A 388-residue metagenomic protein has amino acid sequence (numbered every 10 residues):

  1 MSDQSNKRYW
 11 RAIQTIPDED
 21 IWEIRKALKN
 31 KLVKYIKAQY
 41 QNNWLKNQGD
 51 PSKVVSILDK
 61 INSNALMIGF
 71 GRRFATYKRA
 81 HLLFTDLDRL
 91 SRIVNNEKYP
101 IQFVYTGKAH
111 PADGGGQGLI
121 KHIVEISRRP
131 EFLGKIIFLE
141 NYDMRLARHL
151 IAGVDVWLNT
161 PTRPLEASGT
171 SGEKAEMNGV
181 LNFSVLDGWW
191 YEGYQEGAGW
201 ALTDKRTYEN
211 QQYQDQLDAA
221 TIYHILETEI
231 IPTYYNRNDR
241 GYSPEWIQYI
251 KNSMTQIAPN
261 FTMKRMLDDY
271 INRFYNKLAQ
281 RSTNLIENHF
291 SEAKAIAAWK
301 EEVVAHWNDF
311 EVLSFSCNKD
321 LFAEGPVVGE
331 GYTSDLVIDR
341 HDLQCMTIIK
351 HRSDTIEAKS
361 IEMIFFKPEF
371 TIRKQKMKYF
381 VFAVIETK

Functional and structural regions predicted by a protein language model:
M1-K388: Catalytic cores of carbohydrate-active enzymes across secretory and cytosolic contexts
